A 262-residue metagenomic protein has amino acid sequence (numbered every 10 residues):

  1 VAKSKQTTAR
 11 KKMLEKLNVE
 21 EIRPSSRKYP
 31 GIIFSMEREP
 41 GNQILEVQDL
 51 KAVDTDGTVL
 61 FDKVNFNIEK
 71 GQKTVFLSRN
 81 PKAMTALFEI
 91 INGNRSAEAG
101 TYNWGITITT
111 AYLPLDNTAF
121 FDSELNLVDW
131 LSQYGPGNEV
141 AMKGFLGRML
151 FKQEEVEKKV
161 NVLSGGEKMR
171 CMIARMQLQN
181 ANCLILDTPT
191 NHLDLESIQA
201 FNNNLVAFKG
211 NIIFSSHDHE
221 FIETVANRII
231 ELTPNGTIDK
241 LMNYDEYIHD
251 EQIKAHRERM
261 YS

Functional and structural regions predicted by a protein language model:
V1-D62: Flexible nucleotide-interacting loop at or near the entrance of a catalytic core
E37-S262: ABC ATP-binding cassette signature C-motif
